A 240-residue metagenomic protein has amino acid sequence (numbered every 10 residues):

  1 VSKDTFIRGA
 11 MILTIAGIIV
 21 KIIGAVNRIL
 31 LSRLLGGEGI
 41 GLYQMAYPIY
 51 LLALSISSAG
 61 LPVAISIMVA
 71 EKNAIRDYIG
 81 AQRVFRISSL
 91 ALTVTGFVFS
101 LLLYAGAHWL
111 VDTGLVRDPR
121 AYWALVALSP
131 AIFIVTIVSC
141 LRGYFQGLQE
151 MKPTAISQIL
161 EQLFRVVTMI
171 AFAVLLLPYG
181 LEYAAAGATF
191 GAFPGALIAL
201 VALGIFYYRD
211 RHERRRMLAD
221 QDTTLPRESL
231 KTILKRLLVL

Functional and structural regions predicted by a protein language model:
V1-I23, I79, L225-L240: N-terminal membrane topogenesis motif
I7, Q44, I79-V94, L234 (+1 more regions): Interfacial transmembrane-helix starts/ends
G41-S58: Alpha-helical transmembrane segments of polytopic membrane transporters and translocases
A59-A74: Helix-loop junctions and terminal segments of transmembrane helices in multi-pass membrane transport/translocation
V98-R117: Short membrane-interface helical motifs at transmembrane helix boundaries in multi-pass membrane transporters
V116-L141: Alpha-helical transmembrane segments of multi-pass membrane proteins
V135-S157: Membrane-interface junctions at transmembrane-helix termini in multi-pass inner-membrane proteins
Q158-T168, G180-R209, V239: Hydrophobic alpha-helical transmembrane segments
